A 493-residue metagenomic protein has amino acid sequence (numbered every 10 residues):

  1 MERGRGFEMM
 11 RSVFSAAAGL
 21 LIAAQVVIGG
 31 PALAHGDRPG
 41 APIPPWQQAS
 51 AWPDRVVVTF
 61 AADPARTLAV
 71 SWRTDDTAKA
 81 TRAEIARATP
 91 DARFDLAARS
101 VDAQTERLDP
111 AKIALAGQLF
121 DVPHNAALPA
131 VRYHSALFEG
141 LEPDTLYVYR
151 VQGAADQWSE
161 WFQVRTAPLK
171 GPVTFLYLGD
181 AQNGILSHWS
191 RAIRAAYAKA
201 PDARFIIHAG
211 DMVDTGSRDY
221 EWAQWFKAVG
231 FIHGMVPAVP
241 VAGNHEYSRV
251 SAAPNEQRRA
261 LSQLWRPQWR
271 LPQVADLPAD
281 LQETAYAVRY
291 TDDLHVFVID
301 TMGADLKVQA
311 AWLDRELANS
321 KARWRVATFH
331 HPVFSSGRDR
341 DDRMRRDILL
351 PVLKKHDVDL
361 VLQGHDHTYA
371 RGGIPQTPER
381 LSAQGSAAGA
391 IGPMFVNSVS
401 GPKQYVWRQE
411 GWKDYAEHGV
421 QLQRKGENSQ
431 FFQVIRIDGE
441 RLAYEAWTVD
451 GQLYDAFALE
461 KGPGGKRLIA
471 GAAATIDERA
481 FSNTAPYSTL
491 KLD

Functional and structural regions predicted by a protein language model:
G4-A18: Bacterial N-terminal signal peptides that target proteins for export
Q25-Y177, A198-K199, N428, V434-D493: Acidic, histidine-bearing metal-coordination/catalytic regions of metal-dependent phosphoesterases
T89-A130, L176-R191, G216, A253-R259 (+4 more regions): Acidic/histidine-rich helix-loop elements that form or flank divalent-metal/phosphate-binding sites at the catalytic
A126-F138, L146-R165, E221-K321, I348 (+3 more regions): Extended active-site neighborhood of metal-dependent phosphoesterases/phosphodiesterases
G171-T174, P201-I206, H233-V239, T291-H295 (+4 more regions): Loop/turn elements at helix/coil->beta-strand transitions in domains of secreted/extracellular proteins
P172-V241, E246-R249: Conserved, compact domain cores that house catalytic/ligand-binding motifs in diverse enzymes and effector modules
Y177-G179, F205-D211, P237-N244, I299-D300 (+3 more regions): Active-site neighborhood of phospho(di)ester-bond hydrolases with catalytic His/Asp-centered motifs
S320-Q363, E379-L381, K413-A416, Y487-L490: Active-site-proximal segments of metal-dependent phosphoesterases and phosphodiesterases across multiple
